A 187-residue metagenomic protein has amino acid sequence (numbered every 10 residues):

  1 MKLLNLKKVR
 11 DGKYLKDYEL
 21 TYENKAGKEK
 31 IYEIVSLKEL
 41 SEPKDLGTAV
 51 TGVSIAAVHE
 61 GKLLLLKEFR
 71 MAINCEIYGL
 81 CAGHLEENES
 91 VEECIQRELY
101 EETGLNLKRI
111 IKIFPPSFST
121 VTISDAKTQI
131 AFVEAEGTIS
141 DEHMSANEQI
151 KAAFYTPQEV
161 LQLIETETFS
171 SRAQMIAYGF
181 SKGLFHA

Functional and structural regions predicted by a protein language model:
M1-D11: Short amphipathic beta-strand and strand-loop transition segments with alternating hydrophobic
L6, A72-I77, G83, E87 (+4 more regions): Nudix hydrolase/Nudix homology domain
R10-S54: Acidic, metal-coordinating catalytic segment for phosphate/diphosphate chemistry, firing primarily on the Nudix
K28-E33, S140-S145, I164: Short, charged, solvent-exposed linker or helix-capping segments at domain edges/interfaces that act as flexible hinges
A49-R97: Conserved Nudix-box catalytic region and its N-terminal flanking loop in Nudix hydrolases and closely related
V58-E60, F69-M71, I77-G79, Y100 (+2 more regions): Active-site segment of metal-dependent pyrophosphate-handling enzymes, primarily the Nudix hydrolase catalytic core
